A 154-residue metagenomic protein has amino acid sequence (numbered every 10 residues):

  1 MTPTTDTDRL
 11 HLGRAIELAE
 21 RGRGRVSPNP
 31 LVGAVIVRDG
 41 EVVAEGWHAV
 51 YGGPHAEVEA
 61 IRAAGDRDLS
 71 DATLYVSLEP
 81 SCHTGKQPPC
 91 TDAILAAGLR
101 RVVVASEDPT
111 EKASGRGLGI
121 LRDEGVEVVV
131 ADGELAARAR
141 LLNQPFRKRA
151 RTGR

Functional and structural regions predicted by a protein language model:
M1-R23, V42, R67, G85-R154: Zinc-dependent deaminase
P28-V32, P54, G153-R154: Short, basic and Ser/Thr-rich N-terminal targeting/leader segments
L31-G40: Short beta-strand scaffold segments in enzyme catalytic cores
G33, S77, A105: Short beta-strand segments
A44-G46: Short hydrophobic alpha-helix segments
A49-G52: A short acidic/small-residue loop/turn micro-motif
E57-T84: Mobile, glycine- and charge-enriched loop segments and immediately flanking short secondary-structure elements within
